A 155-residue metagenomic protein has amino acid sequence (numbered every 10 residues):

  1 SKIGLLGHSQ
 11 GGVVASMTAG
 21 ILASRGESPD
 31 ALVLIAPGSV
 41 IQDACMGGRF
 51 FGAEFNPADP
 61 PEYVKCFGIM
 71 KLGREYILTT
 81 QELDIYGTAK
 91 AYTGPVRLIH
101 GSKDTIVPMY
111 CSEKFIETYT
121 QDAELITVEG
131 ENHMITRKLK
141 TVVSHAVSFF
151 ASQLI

Functional and structural regions predicted by a protein language model:
K2-G4, G20, G26-T127, E131-S152: The alpha/beta-hydrolase serine catalytic core
G7-G11, A15: Gly/Ala-rich beta-loop-alpha elbow adjacent to hydrolase catalytic centers
